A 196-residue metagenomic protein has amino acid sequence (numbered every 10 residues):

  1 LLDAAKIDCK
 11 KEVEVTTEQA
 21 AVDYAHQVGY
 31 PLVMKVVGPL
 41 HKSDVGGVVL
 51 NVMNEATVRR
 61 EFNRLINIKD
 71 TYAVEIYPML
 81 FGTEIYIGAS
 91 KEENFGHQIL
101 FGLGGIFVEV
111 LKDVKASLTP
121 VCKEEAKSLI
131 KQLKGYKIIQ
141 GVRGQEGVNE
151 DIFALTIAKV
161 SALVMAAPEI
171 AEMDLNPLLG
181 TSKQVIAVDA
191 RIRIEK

Functional and structural regions predicted by a protein language model:
L1-K196: ATP-dependent carboxylate/acyl-activation modules
